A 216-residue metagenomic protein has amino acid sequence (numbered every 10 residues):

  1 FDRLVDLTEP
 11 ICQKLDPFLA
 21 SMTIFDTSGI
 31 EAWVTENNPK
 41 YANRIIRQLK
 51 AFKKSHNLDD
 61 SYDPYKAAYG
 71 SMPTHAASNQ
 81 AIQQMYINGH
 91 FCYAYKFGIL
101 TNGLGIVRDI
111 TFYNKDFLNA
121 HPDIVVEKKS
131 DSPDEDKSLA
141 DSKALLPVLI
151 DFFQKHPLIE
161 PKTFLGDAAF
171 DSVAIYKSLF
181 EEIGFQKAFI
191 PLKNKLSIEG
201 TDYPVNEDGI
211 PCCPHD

Functional and structural regions predicted by a protein language model:
F1-A168, V173-E182: Polybasic low-complexity intrinsically disordered regions
K177-D216: Helix-centered, glycine/charged polyanion-binding patches within enzymatic domains that contact phosphate-containing
